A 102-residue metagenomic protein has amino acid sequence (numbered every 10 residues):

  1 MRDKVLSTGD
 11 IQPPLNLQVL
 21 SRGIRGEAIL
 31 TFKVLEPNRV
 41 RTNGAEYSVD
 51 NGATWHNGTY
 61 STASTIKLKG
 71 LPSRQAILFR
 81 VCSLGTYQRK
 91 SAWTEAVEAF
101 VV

Functional and structural regions predicted by a protein language model:
M1-N38, Q88-V102: Pro/Thr/Ser/Gly-rich low-complexity, intrinsically disordered linker/stalk tracts
G23-R25, S61, P72-R74: Surface-exposed coil/turn segments at beta-strand junctions on protein surfaces, enriched
R39-G44: Solvent-exposed loop segments of extracellular immunoglobulin-like
H56-A63: Short beta-strand segments within Ig-like beta-sandwich modules, predominantly Fibronectin type-III
I66-R89: Beta-strand-rich modules
